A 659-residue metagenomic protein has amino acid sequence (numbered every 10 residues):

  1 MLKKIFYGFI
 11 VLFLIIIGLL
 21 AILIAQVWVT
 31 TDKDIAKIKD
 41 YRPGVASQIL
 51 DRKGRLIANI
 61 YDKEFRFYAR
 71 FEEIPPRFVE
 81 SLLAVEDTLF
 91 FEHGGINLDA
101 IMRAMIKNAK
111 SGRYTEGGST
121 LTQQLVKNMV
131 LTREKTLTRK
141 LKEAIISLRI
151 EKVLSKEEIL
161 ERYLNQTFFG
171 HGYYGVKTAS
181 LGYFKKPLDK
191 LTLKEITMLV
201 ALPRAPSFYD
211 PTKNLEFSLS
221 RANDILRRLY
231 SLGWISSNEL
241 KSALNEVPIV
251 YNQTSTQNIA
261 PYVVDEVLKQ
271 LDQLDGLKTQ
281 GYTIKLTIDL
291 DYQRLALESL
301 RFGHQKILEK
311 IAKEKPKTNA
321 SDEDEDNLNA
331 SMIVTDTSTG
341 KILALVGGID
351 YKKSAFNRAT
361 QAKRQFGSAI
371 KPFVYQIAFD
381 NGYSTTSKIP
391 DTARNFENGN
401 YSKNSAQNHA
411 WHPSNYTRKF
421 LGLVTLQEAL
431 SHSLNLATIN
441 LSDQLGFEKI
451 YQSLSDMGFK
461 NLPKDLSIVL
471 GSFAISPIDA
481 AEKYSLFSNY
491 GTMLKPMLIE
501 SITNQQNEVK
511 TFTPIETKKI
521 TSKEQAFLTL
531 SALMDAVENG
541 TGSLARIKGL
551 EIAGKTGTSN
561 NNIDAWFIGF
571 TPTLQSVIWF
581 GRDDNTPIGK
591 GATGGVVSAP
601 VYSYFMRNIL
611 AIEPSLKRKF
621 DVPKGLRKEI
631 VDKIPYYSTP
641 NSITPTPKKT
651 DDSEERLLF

Functional and structural regions predicted by a protein language model:
M1-L50, L89, A109: N-terminal type II signal-anchor transmembrane helix that functions as the membrane-insertion/stop-transfer segment
A21, R113-E298, Q452-D456, K460 (+2 more regions): Non-catalytic, structured segments within soluble enzyme domains
A46-I57, I74, L191, S321-K352 (+2 more regions): A short, well-structured edge-of-sheet supersecondary motif
R66-E72, I284, L328-A330, K353-F373 (+3 more regions): Short active-site loop at a secondary-structure junction that contains or immediately precedes the catalytic residue(s)
S81-L83, L229, A296, T339-G340 (+6 more regions): Active-site SXXK
F91-A100, Y174-K177, S236-K241, F356 (+4 more regions): Short, well-structured active-site flanking segments
K110-K135, K186-D189, Q253-I259, V263 (+5 more regions): Conserved catalytic neighborhood of penicillin-recognizing serine enzymes
L286-D324, M332-D336, L345, D350-F356 (+3 more regions): A penicillin-recognizing enzyme superfamily signal
